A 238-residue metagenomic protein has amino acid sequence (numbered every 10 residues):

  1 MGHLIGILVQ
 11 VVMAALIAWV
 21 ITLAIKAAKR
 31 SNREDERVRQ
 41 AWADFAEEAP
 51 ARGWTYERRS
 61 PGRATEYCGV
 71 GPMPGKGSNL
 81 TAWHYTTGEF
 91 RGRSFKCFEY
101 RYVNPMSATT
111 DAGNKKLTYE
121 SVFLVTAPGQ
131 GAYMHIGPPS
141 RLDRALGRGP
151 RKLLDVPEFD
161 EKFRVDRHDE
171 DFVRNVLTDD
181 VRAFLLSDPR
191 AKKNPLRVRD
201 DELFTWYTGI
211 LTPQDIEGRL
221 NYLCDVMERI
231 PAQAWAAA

Functional and structural regions predicted by a protein language model:
M1-M13: Feature marks short, highly hydrophobic, charge-poor N-terminal signal-anchor/signal peptide-like helices that anchor
V12-V20: Core hydrophobic alpha-helical membrane-spanning segments
W19-A46: Transmembrane-cytosolic junction motif
A43-A238: Charged, low-complexity intrinsically disordered regions
